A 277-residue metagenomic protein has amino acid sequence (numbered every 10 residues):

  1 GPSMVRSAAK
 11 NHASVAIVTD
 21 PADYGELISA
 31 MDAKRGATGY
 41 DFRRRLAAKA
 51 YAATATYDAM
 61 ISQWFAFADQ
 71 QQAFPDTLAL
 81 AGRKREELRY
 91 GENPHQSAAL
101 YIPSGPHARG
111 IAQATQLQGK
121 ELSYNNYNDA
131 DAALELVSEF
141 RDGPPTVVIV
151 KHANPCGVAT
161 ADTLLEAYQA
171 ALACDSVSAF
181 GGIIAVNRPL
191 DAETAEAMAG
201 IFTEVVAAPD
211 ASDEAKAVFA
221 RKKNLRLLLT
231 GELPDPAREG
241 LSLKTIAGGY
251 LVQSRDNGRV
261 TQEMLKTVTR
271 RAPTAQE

Functional and structural regions predicted by a protein language model:
P2-D69, A73, K120, N154 (+2 more regions): Active-site loop-to-helix "anion-binding N-cap" substructures in soluble metabolic enzymes
Y57-A59, Q63-E277: ATP-dependent carboxylate/acyl-activation modules
